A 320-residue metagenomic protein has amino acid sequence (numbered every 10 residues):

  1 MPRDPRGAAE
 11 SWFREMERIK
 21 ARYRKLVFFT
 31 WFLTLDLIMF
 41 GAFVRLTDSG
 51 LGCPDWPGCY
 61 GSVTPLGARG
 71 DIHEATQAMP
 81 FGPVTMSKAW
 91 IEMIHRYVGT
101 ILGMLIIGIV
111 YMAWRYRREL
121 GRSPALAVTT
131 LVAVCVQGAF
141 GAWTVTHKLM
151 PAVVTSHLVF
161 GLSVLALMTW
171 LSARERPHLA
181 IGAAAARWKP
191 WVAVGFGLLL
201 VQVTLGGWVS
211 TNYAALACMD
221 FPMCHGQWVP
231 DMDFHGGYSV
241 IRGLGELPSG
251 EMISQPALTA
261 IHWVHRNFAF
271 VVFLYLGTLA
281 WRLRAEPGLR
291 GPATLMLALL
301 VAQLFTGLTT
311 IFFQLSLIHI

Functional and structural regions predicted by a protein language model:
K25-D55, L198-V209: N-terminal signal-anchor transmembrane alpha helix
F29-F40, A125-W143, V194-Q202, G291-F312: Small-polar-interrupted transmembrane alpha-helices in polytopic inner-membrane proteins
S49-I91, A215-Q255: Extracytosolic (periplasmic/ER-lumenal) interhelical loops and adjacent juxtamembrane/interface segments of multi-pass
W90-I107, P151-A166, A260-Y275: Membrane-interface loop-to-helix entry segments
A113-V128, A186, A280-M296: Membrane-interface helix-loop-helix junctions at transmembrane boundaries of multi-pass membrane enzymes, predominantly
G182-A193: Membrane-interfacial entry segments at the cytosolic side of transmembrane helices
T259-F312: Helical hairpin unit composed of two closely spaced alpha helices linked by a short loop
I318-I320: Conserved small/polar residues in nucleotide/adenosyl-binding loops
